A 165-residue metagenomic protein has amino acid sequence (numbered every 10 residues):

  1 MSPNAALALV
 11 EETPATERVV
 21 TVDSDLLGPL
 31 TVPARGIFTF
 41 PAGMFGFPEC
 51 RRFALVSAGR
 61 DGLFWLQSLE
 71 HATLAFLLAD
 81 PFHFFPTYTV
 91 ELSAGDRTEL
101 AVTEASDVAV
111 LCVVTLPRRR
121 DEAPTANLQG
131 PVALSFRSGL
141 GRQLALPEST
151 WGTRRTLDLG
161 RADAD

Functional and structural regions predicted by a protein language model:
N4-T87, A105-D165: Long, compositionally biased stretches
E91: Short aromatic/basic micro-patch
A94-E104: Short active-site loop/helix that positions an aromatic residue
